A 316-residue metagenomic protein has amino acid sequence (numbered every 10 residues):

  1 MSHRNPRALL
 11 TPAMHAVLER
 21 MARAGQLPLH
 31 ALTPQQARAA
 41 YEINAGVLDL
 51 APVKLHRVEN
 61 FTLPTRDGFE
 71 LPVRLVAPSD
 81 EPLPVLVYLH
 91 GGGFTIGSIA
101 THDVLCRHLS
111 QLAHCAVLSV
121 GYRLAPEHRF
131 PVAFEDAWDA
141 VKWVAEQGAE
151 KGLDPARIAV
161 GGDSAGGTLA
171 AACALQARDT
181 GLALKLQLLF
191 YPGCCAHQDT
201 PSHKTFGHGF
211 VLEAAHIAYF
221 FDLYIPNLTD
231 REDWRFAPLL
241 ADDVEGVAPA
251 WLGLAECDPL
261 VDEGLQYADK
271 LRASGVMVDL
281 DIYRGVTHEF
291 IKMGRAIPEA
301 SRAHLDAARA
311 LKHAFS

Functional and structural regions predicted by a protein language model:
M1-L71, L75, S316: A glycine/proline-hinged amphipathic helix-loop "lid/cap" segment that gates access to hydrophobic ligand pockets
P64, V73-P82, L239-V244: Short beta-strand-to-loop junctions in surface cap/lid or active-site-entrance loops
L83-G92: Short beta-strand element of the alpha/beta-hydrolase
A100-S119: Short amphipathic alpha-helix adjacent to the substrate-entry channel of hydrolases
R129-K142, E146: Active-site loop/oxyanion-hole signature of alpha/beta-hydrolase fold enzymes
A145-V160: Gly/Ser-rich "nucleophile elbow"/oxyanion-hole loop immediately N-terminal to the catalytic nucleophile in hydrolases
P155-A156, A171-S316: Alpha/beta hydrolase fold serine-hydrolase catalytic domain that processes acyl esters and thioesters
G162, G166, A170: Gly/Ala-rich beta-loop-alpha elbow adjacent to hydrolase catalytic centers
